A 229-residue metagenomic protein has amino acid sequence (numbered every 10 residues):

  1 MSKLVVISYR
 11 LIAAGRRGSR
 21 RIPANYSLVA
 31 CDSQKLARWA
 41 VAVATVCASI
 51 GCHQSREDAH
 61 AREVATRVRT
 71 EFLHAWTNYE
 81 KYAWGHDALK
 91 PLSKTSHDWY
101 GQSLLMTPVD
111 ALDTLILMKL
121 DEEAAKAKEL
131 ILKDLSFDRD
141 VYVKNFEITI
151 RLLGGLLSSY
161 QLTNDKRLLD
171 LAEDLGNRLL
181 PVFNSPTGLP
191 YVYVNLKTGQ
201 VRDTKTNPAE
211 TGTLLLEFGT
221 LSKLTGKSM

Functional and structural regions predicted by a protein language model:
L4, L36: Cationic, low-complexity basic patches in intrinsically disordered or flexible, solvent-exposed regions
I7, G18-S19, A42: Intrinsic disorder/low-complexity segments enriched in small, polar and charged residues
Y9, N25-Y26, D32: Intrinsic-disorder-associated, low-complexity terminal segments enriched in Asp/Asn/His/Tyr and depleted of Lys/Arg
G15-G18, G51: Residue-identity detector for glycine
H53-M229: Glycan-recognition and catalytic cores of secretory/periplasmic carbohydrate-active enzymes
